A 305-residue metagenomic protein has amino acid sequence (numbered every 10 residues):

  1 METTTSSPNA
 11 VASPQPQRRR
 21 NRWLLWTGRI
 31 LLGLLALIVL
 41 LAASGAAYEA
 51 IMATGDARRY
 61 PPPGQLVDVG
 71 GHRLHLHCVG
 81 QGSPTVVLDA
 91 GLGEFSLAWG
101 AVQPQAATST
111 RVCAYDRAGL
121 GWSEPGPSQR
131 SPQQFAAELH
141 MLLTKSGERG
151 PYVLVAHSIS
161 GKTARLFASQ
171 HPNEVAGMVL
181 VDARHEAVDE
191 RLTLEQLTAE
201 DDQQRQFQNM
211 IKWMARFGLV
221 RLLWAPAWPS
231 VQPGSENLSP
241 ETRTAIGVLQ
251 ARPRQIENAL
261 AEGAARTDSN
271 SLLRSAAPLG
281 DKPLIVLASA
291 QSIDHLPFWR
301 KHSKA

Functional and structural regions predicted by a protein language model:
E2-P84, T108-T110, A305: Alpha/beta-hydrolase fold catalytic core
H72, C78-W122: Conserved HGGG/HGGXW glycine-rich cap/lid loop of the alpha/beta-hydrolase fold
H77-V79, R117-V155, H171: Active-site loop/oxyanion-hole signature of alpha/beta-hydrolase fold enzymes
V87-G91, H157, D182: The conserved beta1-alpha1 loop
A98-G100, S123-Q129, E190-R191: Conserved catalytic-core motifs of eukaryotic protein kinase domains, centered on the activation segment
P132, E174-V175, V179-A305: Flexible "cap/lid" subdomain of the alpha/beta-hydrolase fold that forms the substrate-access gate
A156-S160, A164: Gly/Ala-rich beta-loop-alpha elbow adjacent to hydrolase catalytic centers
L166-Q170: Active-site signature of alpha/beta-hydrolase-fold catalytic machinery across serine- and Asp/Cys-nucleophile hydrolases
